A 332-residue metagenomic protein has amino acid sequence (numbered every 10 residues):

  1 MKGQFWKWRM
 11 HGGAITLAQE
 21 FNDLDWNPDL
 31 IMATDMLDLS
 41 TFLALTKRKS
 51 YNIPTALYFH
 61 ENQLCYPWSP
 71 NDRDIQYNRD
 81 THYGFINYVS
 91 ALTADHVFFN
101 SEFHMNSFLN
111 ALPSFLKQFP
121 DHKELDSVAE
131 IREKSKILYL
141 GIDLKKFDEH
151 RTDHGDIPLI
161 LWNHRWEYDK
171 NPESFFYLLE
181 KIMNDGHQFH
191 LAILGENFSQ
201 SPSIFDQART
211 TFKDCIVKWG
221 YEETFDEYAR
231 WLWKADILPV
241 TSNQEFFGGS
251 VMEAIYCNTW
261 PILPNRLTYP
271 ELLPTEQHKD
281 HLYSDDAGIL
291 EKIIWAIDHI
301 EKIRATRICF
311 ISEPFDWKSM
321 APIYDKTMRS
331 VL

Functional and structural regions predicted by a protein language model:
W8-G12, S284, G288, D298-L332: A charged, aromatic-enriched C-terminal amphipathic alpha-helix characteristic of glycosyltransferases across folds
L92-D148: Donor nucleotide-sugar binding/catalytic pocket of nucleotide-sugar-dependent glycosyltransferases
A129, S203-F225: Nucleotide-activated donor-binding/catalytic signature segment of Leloir-type glycosyltransferases, i.e., the conserved
Y139-D143, R151-K181, L191-A192: Conserved donor-binding/catalytic core segment of Leloir-type glycosyltransferases
F176, Q188-F205, K218-Y221: Glycosyltransferase donor-sugar binding loop
N243: Aromatic "clamp/platform" in nucleotide-sugar-dependent glycosyltransferases that forms part of the donor/acceptor
W260-P264: Short hydrophobic beta-strand element within catalytic cores of glycosyltransferases and related nucleotide-activated
N265, P270-W295: Change "using UDP/GDP/dTDP sugars" to "using nucleotide sugars
